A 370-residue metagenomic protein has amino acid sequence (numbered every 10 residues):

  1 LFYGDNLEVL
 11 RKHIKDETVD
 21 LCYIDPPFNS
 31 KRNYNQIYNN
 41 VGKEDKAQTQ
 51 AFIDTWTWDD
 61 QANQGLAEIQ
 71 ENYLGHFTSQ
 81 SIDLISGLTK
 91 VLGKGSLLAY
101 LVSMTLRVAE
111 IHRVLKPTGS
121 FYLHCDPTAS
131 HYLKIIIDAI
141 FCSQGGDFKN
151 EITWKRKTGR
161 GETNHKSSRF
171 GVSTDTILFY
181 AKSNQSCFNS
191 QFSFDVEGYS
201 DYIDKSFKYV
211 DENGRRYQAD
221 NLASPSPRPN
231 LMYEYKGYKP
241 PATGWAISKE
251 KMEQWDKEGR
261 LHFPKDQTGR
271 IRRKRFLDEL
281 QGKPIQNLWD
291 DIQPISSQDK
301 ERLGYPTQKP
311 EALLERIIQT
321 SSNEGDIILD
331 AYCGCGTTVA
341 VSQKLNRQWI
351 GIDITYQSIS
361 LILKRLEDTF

Functional and structural regions predicted by a protein language model:
L1-T369: Core catalytic lobe of class I
